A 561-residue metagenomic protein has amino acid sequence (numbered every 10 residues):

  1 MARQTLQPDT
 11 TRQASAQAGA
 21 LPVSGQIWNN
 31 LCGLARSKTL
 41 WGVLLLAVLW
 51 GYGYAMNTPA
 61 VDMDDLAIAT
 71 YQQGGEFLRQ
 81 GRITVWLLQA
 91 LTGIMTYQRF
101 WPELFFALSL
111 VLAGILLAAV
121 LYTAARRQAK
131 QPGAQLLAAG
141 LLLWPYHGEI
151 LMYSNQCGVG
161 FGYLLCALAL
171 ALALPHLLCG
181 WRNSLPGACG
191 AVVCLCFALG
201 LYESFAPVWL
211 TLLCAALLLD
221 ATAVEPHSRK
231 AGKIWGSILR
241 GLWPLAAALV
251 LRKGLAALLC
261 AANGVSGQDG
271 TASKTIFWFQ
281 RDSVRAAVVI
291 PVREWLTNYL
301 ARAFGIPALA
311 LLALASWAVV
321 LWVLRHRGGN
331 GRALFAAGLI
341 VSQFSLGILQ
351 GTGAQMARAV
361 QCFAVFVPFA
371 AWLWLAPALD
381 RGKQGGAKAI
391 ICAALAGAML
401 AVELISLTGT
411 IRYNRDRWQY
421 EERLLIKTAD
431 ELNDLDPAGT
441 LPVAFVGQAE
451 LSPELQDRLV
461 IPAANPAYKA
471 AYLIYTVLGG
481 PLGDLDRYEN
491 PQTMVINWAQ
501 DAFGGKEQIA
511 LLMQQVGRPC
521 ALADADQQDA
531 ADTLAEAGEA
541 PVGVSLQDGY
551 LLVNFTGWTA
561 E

Functional and structural regions predicted by a protein language model:
A2-T10, S15-T84, Q89, G93-Q135 (+7 more regions): Intrinsically disordered, polar/acidic, low-complexity terminal segments
L78, R82, P132-P175, G200-F205 (+3 more regions): Membrane-interface micro-motifs in multi-pass membrane enzymes
I115, G305-G331: Hydrophobic, aromatic-rich transmembrane alpha-helices and their immediate juxtamembrane boundary segments
C166-A188, D220-H227: Membrane-interface transmembrane helices that cradle and orient dolichyl/undecaprenyl
S184-C189, L311, A376-L407: Signature aromatic-anchored transmembrane alpha helix within multi-pass, membrane-resident enzymes that catalyze glycan
P186-E203, V208-W209, C214: Membrane-interface alpha helices of multi-pass inner-membrane proteins
V208-A246: Perimembrane helix-loop-helix junctions
I238-L312, G347: Membrane-lumen/periplasm interface segments of specific transmembrane helices in polyprenyl phosphate-linked
